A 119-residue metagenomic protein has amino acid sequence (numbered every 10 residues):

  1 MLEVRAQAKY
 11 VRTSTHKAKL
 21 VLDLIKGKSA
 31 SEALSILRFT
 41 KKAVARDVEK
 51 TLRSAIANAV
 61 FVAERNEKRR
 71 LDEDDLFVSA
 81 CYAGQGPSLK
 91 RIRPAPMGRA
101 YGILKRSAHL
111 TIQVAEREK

Functional and structural regions predicted by a protein language model:
M1-T13, L20, L24, S29-K119: Structured, basic alpha/beta domains of bacterial-type, RNA-associated proteins
